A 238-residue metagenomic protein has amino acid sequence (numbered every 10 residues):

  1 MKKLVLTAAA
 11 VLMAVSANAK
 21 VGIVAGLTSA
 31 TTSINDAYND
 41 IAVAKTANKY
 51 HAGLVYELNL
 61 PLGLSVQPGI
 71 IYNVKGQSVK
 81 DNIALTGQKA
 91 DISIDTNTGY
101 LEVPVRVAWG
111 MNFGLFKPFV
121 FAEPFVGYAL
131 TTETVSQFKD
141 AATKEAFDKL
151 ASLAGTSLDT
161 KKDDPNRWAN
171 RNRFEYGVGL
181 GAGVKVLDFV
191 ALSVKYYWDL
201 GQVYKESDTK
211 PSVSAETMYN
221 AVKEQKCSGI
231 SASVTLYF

Functional and structural regions predicted by a protein language model:
M1-L4, A19: Positively charged n-region of N-terminal signal peptides that target proteins for export
A10-N18: Hydrophobic h-region of N-terminal signal peptides that target proteins for export in Gram-negative bacteria
K20-S65, N73: Start-of-domain marker
V21, L64-V66, L115, D188-L192: Repeated loop/turn-to-beta-strand initiation elements of outer-membrane beta-barrel proteins
I23-S29, P68-V74, V107, V120-Y128 (+3 more regions): Transmembrane beta-barrel strands of outer-membrane/channel proteins
T31-A47, V74-Y100, A129-E175, G201-S231: Extracellular/periplasm-exposed beta-strand and loop segments of Gram-negative cell-envelope proteins, dominated by
N48-L54, L101-V105, Y176-L180, D188 (+1 more regions): Hydrophobic, lipid-facing positions within transmembrane beta-strands of outer-membrane proteins
E57-N59, A108-G114, G183-L187, T235-Y237: Structural signature of outer-membrane beta-barrel channels/translocons
